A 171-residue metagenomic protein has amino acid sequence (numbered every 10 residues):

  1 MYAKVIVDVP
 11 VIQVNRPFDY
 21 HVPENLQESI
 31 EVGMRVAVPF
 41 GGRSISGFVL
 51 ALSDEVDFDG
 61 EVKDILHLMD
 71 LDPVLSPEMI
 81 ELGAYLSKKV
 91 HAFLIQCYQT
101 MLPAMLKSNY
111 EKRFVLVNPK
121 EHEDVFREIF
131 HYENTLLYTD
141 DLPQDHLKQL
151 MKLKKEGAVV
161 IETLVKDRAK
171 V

Functional and structural regions predicted by a protein language model:
M1-V171: Accessory, non-ATPase domains that flank or precede helicase/AAA+ motor cores in DNA-metabolism machines
